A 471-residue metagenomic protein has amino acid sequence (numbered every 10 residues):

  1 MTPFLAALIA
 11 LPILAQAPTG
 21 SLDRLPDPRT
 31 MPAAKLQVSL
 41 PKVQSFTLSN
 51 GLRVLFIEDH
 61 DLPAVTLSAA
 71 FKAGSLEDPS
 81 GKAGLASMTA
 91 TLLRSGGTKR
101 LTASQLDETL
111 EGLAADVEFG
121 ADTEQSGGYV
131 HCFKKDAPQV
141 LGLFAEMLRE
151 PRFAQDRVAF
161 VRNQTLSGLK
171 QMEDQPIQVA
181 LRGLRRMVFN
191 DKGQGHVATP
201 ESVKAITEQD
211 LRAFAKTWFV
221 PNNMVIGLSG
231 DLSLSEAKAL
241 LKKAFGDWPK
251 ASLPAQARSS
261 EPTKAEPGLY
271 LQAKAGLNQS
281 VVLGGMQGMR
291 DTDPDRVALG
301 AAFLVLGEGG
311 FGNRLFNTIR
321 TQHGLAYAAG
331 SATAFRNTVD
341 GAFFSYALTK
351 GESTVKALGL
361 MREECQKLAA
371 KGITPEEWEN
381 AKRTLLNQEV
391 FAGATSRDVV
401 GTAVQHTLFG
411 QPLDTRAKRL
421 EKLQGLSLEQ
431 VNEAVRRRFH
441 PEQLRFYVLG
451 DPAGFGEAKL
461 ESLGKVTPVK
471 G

Functional and structural regions predicted by a protein language model:
A17-P26, L101, Q105-F214, S260 (+3 more regions): Acidic/histidine-enriched segments that form metal/cofactor-coordinating and catalytic pocket/exosite environments
T19-R24, R29-M31, V225-R290, G393 (+1 more regions): An aromatic/glycine/proline-enriched structural segment found at the starts of mature extracellular/organellar domains
G20-Q44, G168, R185-M224, S252 (+3 more regions): Histidine-acidic residue clusters that define the catalytic metal-binding segment of zinc metallopeptidase domains
T66-H131, D174, G193-V197, G310-L325 (+1 more regions): M16/MPP (pitrilysin/insulinase) zinc-metallopeptidase core fold and M16-derived inactive scaffolds
S75, L283-Q287, G307-T349: A structural supersecondary motif
S95-L101, H131-R162, G309-G310, A334-A392 (+2 more regions): M16/insulysin-pitrilysin zinc metalloprotease superfamily fold
Q164-G183, S260-Q279, N317-A326, K371-L426 (+1 more regions): Short acidic/His-enriched helical or mixed secondary-structure segments at domain edges of catalytic enzymes and some
R182, E208-A244, E442-R445: Non-catalytic, conformational "gating/processing" segments within enzyme and secreted inhibitor domains
